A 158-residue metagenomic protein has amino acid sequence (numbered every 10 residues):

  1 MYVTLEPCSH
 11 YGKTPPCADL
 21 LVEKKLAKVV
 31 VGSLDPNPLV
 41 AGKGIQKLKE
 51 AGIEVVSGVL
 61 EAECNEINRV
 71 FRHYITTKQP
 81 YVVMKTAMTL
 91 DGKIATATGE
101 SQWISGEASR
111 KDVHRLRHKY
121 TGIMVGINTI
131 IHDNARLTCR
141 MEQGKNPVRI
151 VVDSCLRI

Functional and structural regions predicted by a protein language model:
M1-L5, V29: A short, small-residue-rich loop immediately preceding and capping a beta-strand
Y11-I158: Zinc-dependent deaminase
